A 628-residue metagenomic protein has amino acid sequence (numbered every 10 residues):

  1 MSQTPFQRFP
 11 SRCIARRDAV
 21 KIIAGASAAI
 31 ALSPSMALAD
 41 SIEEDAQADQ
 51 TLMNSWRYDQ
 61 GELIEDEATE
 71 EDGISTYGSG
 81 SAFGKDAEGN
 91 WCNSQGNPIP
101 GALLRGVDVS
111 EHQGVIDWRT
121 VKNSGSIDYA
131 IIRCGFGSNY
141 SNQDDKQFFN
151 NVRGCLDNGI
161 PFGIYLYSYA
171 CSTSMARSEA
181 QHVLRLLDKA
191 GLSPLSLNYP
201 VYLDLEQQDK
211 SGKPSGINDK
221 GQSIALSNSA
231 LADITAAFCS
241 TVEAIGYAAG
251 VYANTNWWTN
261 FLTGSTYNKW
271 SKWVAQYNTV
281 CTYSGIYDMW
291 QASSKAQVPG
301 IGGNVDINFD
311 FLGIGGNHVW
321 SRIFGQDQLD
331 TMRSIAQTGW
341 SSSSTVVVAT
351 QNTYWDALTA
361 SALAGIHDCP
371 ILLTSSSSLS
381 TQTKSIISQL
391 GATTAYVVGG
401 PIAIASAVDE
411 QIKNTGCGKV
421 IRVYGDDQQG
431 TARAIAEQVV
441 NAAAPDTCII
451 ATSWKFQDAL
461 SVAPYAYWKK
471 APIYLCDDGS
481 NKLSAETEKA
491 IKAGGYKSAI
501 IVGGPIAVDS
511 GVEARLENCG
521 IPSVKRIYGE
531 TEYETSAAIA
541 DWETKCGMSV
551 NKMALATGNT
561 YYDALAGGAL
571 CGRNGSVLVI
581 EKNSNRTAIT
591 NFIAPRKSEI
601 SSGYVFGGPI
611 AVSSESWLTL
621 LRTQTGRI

Functional and structural regions predicted by a protein language model:
M1-I14, I23-P34, D40: N-terminal secretory signal peptides
R16, G316-I628: Extracellular glycan-binding segments that recognize GlcNAc-based cell-wall polysaccharides
S41-Q113, S124, S265-V319: Functionally critical loop-and-helix segments that line ligand-binding/catalytic clefts of soluble enzyme domains
W91, G96-T235, T415-G418, V423: Substrate-binding cleft of extracellular glycoside hydrolase catalytic domains
R105-D108, D128-R133, P161-L166, Y199-L205 (+9 more regions): Structural recognition of the beta-strand scaffold that forms the well-ordered cores of secreted hydrolase catalytic
E111-V115, G135-Y140, S168-S174, Q207-S211 (+11 more regions): Solvent-exposed loop/turn segments at secondary-structure junctions within structured extracellular/periplasmic domains
G125-A130, N158-G163, L192-P200, E243-G250 (+8 more regions): Loop/turn elements at helix/coil->beta-strand transitions in domains of secreted/extracellular proteins
P194-Y283: Catalytic domains of cell-wall/extracellular-matrix polysaccharide-remodeling enzymes, centered on de-N-acetylation
